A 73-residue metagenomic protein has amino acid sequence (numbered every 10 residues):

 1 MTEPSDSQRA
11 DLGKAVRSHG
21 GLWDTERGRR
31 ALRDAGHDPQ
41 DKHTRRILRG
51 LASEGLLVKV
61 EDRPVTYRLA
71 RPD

Functional and structural regions predicted by a protein language model:
M1-L22, P72-D73: Short alpha-helical segments that sit at the start of domains
K14-H19, D34-A35, E54: Alpha-helix C-capping/helix-to-loop hinge sites
L22-L32: Short acidic, hydrophobic short linear motifs in intrinsically disordered regions
W23, P39, V58-K59: Residue-level detector of short coil/turn "hinge" positions at structural boundaries
R30-D41: Short helix-coil junctions and helix-kink-helix linkers
R45-R49: Short, hydrophobic-biased segments on the C-terminal half of alpha helices that form "recognition helices"
A52-D62: A short, conserved structural fragment
D62-D73: Short, cationic-aromatic polyanion-contact patches
